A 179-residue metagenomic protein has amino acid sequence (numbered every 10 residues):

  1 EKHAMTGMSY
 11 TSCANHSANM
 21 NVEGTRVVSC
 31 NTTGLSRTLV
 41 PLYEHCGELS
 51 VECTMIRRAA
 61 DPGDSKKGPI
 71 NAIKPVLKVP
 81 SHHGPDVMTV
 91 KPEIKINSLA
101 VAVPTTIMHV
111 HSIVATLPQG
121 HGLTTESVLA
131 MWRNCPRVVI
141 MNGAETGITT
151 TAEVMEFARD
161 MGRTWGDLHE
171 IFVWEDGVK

Functional and structural regions predicted by a protein language model:
E1-D64: N-terminal Rossmann-like NAD(P) cofactor-binding subdomain of oxidoreductases, focused on the glycine-rich
L49-S50, M55-V178: C-terminal substrate-binding/catalytic lobe of Rossmann-fold NAD(P)-dependent oxidoreductases
